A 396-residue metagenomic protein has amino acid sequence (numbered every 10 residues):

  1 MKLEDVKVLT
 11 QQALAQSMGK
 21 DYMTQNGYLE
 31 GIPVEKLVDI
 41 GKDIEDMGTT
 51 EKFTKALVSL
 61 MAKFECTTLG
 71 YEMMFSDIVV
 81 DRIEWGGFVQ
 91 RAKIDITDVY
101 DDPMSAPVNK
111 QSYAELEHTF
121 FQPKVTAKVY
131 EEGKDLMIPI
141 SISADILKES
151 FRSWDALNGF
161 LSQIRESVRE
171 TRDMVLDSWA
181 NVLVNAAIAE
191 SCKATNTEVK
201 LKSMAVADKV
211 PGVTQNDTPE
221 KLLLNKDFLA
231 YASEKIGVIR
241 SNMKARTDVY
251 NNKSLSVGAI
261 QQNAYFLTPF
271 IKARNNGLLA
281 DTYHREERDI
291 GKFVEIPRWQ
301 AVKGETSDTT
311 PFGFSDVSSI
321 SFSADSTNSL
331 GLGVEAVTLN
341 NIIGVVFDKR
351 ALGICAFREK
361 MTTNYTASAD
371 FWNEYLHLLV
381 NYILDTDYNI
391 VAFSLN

Functional and structural regions predicted by a protein language model:
M1-L69, E287-N396: Extended, compositionally biased alpha-helical segments that mediate assembly or anchoring
T50-I140: Assembly/oligomerization interface modules of large self-assembling protein complexes
G70, E170-D177, N181, A245 (+2 more regions): Intrinsically disordered or highly flexible coil/loop and linker segments, enriched in small and charged/polar residues
P123-E198, D370-L378: Long, contiguous amphipathic alpha-helices that act as assembly "spine/axial" helices in icosahedral shell and virion
L176-D177, V182-L229, E234-I236: KE-rich/KEKE low-complexity, intrinsically disordered/coiled-coil-prone tracts that act as electrostatic scaffolds
N216-K349: Extended oligomerization regions of viral-like shell subunits
